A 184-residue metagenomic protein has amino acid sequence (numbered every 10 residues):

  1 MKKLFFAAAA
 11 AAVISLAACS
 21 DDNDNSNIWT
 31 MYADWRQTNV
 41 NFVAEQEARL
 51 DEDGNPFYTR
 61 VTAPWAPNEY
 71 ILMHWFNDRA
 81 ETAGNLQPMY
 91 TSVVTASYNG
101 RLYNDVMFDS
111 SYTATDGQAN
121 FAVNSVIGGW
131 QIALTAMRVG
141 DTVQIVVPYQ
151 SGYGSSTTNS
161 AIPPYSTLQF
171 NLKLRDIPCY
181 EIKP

Functional and structural regions predicted by a protein language model:
K2-F6, C19-P184: Cross-family detector of peptidyl-prolyl cis-trans isomerase
A8-A10: Low-complexity, glycine/proline/serine-enriched flexible coil segments that act as short hinges or interruptions within
V13-L16: Bacterial Sec-type N-terminal signal peptides, specifically the leucine/valine-rich hydrophobic h-region
